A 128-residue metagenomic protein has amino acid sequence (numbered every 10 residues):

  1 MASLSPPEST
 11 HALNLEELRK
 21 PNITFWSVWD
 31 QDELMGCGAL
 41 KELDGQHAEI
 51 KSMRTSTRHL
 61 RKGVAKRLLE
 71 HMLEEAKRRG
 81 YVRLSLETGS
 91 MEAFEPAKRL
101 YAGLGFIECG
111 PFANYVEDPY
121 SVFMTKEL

Functional and structural regions predicted by a protein language model:
M1-H47, K51, S56, L69-E70 (+2 more regions): Acetyl-CoA-dependent GNAT
T55, R61-R78, R99-G103: Conserved acetyl-CoA-binding loop-helix of GNAT-fold acetyltransferases
S56, G89-M91: Residue-level recognition of the GNAT/N-acetyltransferase active site
K66, M91-G110, E117-P119: Conserved active-site alpha-helix within GNAT-family acetyltransferase domains
A76-G89: Conserved GNAT acetyl-CoA-binding A-motif
T88, A113-N114, D118-L128: Terminal substrate-recognition subdomain of acyl/acetyltransferases
